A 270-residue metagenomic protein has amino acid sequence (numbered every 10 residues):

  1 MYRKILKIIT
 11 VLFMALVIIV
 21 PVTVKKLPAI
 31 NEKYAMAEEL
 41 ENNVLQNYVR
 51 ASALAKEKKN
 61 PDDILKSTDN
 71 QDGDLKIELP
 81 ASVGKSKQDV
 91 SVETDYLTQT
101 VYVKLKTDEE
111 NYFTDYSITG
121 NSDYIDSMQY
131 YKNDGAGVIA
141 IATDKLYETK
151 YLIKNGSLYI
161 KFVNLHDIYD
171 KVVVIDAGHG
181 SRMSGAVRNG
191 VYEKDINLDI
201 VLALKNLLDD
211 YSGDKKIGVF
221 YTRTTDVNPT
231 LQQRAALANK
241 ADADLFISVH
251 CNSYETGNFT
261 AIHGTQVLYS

Functional and structural regions predicted by a protein language model:
M1-V174, S181-R182, D210, C251: Short linear recognition/processing motifs and adjacent strand/loop elements at protein termini and domain edges
Y159, V163-S270: Catalytic-core regions of hydrolytic enzymes
